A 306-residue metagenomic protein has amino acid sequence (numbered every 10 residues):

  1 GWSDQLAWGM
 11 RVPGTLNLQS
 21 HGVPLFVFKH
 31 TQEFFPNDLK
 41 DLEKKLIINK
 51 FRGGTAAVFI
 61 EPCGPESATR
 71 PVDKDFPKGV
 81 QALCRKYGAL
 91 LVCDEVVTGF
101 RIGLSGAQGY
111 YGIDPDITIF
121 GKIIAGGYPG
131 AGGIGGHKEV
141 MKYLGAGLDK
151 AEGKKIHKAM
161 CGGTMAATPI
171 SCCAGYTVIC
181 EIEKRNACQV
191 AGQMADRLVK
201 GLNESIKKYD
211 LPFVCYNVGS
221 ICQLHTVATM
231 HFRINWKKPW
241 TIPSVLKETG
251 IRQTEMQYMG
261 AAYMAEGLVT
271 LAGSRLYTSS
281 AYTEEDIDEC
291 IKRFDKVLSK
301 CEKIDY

Functional and structural regions predicted by a protein language model:
G1-Y306: Conserved N-terminal phosphate-binding loop of PLP-dependent enzymes in the Aspartate aminotransferase
